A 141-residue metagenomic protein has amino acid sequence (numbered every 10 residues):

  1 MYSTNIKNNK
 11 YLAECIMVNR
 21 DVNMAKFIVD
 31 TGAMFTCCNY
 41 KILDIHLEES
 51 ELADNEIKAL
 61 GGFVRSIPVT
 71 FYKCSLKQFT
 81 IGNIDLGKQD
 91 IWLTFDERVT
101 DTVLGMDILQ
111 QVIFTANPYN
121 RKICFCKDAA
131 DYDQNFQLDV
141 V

Functional and structural regions predicted by a protein language model:
M1-V141: Pepsin/retropepsin-fold aspartyl endopeptidases
